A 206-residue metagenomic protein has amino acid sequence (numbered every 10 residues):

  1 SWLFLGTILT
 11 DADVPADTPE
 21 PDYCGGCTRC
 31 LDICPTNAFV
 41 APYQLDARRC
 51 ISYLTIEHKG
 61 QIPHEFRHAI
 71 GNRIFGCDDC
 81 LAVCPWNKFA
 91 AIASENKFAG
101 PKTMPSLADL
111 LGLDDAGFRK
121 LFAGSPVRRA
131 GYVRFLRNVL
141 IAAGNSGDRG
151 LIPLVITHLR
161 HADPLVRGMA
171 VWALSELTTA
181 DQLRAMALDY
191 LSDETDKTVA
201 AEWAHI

Functional and structural regions predicted by a protein language model:
S1-K102: Catalytic cores of enzyme domains
H58-F75, L107-V127, M169, A173: Short Fe-S-cluster ligation motifs
P101-L151, V155: Alpha-helical adaptor scaffolds
G117-L121, D148-R160, T178-L191: Amphipathic alpha-helical scaffolding segments comprising HEAT/armadillo-like alpha-solenoid repeats
Y132, A162-P164, S192-D196: Short inter-helical turns and helix N-cap capping residues of alpha-solenoid HEAT/ARM repeat scaffolds
L136-V139, A170-V171, W203: Conserved hydrophobic register position within alpha-solenoid helical repeats
